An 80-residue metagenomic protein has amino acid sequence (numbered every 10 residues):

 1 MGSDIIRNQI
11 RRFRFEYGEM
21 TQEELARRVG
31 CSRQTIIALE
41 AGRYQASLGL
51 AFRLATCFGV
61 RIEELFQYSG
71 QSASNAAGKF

Functional and structural regions predicted by a protein language model:
M1-G18: A short, Lys/Arg-rich alpha-helix, primarily the initiator
N8, E19-M20, A46-G49: Residue-level signal for the short linker/turn that defines the boundary of a DNA-recognition helix
R14, A26, A55: The alpha-helix within a helix-turn-helix
R14, E40, F58, S69: DNA major-groove recognition helix of helix-turn-helix
E19-A38: Short alpha-helical DNA-recognition segment
Q34, A38, G49, Q67: Base-recognition residues in the alpha-helical recognition helix of bacterial helix-turn-helix
G49-E64: DNA major-groove recognition helix of helix-turn-helix/homeodomain DNA-binding modules
F66-F80: Short, charged recognition helix plus adjacent turn of helix-turn-helix-like nucleic-acid-binding domains
